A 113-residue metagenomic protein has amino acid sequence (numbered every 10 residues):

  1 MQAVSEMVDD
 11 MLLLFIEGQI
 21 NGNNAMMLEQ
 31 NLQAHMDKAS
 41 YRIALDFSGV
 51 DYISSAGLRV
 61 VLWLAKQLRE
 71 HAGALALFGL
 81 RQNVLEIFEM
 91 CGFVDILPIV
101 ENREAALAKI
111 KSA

Functional and structural regions predicted by a protein language model:
M1-F15: Short beta-strand/loop segment at the start of cytosolic alpha/beta domains
M1-V4, N31-L32, S54, L107: Short low-complexity stretches enriched in small and charged residues
V8, S48, E104: Conserved catalytic submotifs in the C-terminal HATPase_c
I20-L97: Amphipathic alpha-helical interaction surfaces in cytosolic regulatory modules
Q82, E104-A105: Acidic phosphotransfer microenvironment of two-component signaling modules
P98-N102: Short acidic-hydrophobic, aromatic-tinged amphipathic segments that line or gate anion-handling sites
I110-A113: A short, charged, amphipathic alpha-helix used as a generic interaction element across diverse proteins
